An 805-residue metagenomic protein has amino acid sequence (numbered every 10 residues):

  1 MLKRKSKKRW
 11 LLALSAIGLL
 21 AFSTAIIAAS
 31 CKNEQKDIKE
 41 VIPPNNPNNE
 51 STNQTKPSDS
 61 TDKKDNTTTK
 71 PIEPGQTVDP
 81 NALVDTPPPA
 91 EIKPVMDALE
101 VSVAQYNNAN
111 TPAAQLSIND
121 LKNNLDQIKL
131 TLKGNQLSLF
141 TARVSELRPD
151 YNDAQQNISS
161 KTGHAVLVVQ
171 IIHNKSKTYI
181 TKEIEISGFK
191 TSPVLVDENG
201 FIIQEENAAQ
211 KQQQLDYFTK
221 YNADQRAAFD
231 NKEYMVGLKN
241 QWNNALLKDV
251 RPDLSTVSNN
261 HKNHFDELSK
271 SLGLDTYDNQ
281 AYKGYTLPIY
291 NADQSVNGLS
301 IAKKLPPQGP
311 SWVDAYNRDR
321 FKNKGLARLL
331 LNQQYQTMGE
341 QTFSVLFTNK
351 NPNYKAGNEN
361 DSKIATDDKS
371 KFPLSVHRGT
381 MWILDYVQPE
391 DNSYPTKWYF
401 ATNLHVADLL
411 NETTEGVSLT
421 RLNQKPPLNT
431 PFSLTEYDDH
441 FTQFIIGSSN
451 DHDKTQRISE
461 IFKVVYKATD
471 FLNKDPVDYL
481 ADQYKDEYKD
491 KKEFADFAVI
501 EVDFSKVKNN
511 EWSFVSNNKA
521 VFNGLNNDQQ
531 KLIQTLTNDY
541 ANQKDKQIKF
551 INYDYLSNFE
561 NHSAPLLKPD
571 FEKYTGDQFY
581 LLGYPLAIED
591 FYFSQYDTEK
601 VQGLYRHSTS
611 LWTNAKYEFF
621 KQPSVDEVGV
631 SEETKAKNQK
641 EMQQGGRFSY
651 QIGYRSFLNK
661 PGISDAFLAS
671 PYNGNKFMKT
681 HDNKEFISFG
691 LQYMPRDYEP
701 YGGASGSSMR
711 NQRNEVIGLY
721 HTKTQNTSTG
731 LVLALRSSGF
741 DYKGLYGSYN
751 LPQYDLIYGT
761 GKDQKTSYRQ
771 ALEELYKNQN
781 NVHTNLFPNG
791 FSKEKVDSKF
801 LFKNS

Functional and structural regions predicted by a protein language model:
M1-N46, L167-V169: Gram-positive Sec-dependent secretion signals
K3, K8, C31, Q35-I38 (+5 more regions): Short, intrinsically disordered low-complexity segments
K8, N53, S60-D62, N119 (+2 more regions): Serine/proline-rich low-complexity intrinsically disordered segments, especially terminal tails, linkers
A13-S15, T24-I27, N53-D59, D490: Generic secretory/membrane-interface signal
K36-N81: Ser/Thr/Gly/Pro-rich low-complexity, disordered linker/stalk segments of secreted and cell-surface proteins
P71-S805: Terminal presequence/propeptide segments associated with secretion/organelle targeting and zymogen/polyprotein
